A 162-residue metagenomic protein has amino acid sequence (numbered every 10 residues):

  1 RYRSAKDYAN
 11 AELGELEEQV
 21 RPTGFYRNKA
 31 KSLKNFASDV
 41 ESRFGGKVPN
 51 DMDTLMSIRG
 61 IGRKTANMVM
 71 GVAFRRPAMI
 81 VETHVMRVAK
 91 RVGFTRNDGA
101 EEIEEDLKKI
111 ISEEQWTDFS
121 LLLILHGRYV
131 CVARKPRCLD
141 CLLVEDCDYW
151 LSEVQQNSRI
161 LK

Functional and structural regions predicted by a protein language model:
R1-L161: Catalytic cores of DNA base-excision repair glycosylases
